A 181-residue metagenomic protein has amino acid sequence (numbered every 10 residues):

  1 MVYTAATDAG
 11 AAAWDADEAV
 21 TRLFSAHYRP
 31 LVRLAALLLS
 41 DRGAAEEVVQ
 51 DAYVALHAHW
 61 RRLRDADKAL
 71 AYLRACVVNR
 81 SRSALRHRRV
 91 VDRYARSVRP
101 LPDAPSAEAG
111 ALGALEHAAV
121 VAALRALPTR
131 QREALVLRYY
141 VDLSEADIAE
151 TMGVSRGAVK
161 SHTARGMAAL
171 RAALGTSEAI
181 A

Functional and structural regions predicted by a protein language model:
M1-W14, A19, R93-A95, G113-A114 (+2 more regions): C-terminal edge and immediately downstream basic/flexible tail or linker adjoining helix-turn-helix-like DNA-binding
V2-A6, S83, V91-H117, V121-A122 (+1 more regions): Internal acidic/polar
Y3, A9-R33, G43, V49 (+2 more regions): A short, charge-rich alpha-helical start-of-domain segment used by transcription regulators
Y28, V32, Y53, P128 (+2 more regions): C-terminal flanking helix
E47-V54, D67-N79: Structural recognition of an alpha-helix C-terminal capping motif at a helix-to-coil junction
A58, R64-D65, A75-R96, L112-G113: Arg/Lys-rich amphipathic alpha helix in sigma70-family domain 2
V78, R82, M152-T176: DNA-recognition helix of helix-turn-helix
A134-R138: A short pre-motif secondary-structure segment
